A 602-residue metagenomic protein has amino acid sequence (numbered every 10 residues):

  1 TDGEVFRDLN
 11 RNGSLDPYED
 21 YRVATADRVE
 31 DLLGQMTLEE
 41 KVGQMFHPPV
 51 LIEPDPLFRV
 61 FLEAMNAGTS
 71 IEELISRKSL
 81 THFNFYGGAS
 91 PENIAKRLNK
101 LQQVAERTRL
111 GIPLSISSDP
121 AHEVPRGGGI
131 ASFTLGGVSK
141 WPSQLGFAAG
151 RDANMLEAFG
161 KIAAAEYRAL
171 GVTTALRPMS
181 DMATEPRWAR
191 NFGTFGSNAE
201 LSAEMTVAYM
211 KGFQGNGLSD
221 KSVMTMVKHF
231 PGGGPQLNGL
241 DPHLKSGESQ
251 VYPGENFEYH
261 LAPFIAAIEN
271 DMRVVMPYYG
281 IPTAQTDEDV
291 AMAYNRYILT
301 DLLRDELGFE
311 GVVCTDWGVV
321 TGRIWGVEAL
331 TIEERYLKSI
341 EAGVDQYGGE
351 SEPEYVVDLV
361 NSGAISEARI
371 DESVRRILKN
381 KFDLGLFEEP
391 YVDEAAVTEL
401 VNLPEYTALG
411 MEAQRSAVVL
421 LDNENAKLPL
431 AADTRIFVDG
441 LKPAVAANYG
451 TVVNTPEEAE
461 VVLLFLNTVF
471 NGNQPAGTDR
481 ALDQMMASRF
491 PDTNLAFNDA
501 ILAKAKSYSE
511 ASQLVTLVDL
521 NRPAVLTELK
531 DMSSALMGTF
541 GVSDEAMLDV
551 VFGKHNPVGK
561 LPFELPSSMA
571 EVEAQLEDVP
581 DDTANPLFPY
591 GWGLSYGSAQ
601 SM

Functional and structural regions predicted by a protein language model:
T1-A149, E157, A163, R168 (+3 more regions): N-terminal hydrophobic targeting/anchoring segments and the immediately downstream early-domain regions of hydrolases
T1-G3, D8-L9, N66-G68, A169 (+5 more regions): C-terminal non-catalytic regions of proteins with extracellular/luminal or membrane-system context
T37, K100-L110, S197-G349, P353-D358 (+2 more regions): Second-shell residues forming the walls of enzyme active-site clefts
V42-P49, T81-F85, L114-P120, T174-P178 (+5 more regions): Hydrophobic faces of well-ordered beta-strands that scaffold small-molecule active sites in alpha/beta enzyme cores
P49-M65, P142-E157, P242-L261, G322-L330: Active-site mouth loops of central-metabolism enzymes
L74-E92, T184, F264-M292, E457-D492: Short acidic, glycine-rich surface-loop motifs adjacent to enzyme active sites
N84-G88, A131-N154, P186-M205, G239-E258 (+5 more regions): Glycine-rich tight-turn/loop motif centered on a GG-T
V274-Y278, E310-T315, Q346-G349, E367-E372 (+5 more regions): Acidic/polar loop patches that form or flank catalytic/metal-binding clefts of enzymes that bind anionic ligands
